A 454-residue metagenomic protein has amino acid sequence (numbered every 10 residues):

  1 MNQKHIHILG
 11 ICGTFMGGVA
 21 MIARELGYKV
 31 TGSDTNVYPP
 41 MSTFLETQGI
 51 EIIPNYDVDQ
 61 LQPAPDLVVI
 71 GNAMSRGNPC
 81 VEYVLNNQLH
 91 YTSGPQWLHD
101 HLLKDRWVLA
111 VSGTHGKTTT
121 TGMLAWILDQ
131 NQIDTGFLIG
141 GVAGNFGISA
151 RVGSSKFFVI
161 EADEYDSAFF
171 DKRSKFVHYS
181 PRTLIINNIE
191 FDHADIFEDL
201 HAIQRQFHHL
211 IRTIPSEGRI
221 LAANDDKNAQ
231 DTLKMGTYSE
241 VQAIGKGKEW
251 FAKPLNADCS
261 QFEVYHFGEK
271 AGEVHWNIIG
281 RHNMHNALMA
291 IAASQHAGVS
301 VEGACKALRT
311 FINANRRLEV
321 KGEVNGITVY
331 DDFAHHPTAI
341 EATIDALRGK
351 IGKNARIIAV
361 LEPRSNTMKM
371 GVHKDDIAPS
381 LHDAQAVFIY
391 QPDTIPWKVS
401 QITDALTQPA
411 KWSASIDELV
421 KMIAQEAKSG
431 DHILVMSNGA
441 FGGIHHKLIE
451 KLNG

Functional and structural regions predicted by a protein language model:
M1-V37, M41, E46-I52, P63-V68 (+6 more regions): ATP-dependent carboxylate-amine ligase
I8, I22, G94-A143: Walker A (P-loop) phosphate-binding motif
P39-T47, Q60-I70, S75-T92, H99 (+7 more regions): Acidic, Mg2+-coordinating active-site environments of NTP-dependent enzymes
G71, A110-S112, L138-I139, V159-E161 (+3 more regions): Short beta-strand segments
N78-Y83, F169-D171, D195-H201, M368-M370 (+1 more regions): Glycine/threonine-rich flexible loop motifs
V152-S154: Conserved motor-coupling elements within RecA-like helicase/translocase cores
F157-S167, V329-H335: Switch II (G3) loop of P-loop NTPases
D166-S180, T338-A346: Switch II of P-loop NTPase G domains
